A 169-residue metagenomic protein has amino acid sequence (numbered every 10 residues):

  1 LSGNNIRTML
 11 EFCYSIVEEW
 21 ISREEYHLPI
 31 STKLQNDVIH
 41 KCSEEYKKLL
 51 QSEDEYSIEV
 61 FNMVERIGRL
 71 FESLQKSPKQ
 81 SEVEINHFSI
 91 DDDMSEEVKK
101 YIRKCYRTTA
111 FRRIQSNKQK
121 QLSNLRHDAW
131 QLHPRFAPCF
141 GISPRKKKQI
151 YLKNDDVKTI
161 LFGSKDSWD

Functional and structural regions predicted by a protein language model:
L1-D169: C-terminal leucine-rich, beta-strand-based interaction scaffolds used for sensing/assembly
